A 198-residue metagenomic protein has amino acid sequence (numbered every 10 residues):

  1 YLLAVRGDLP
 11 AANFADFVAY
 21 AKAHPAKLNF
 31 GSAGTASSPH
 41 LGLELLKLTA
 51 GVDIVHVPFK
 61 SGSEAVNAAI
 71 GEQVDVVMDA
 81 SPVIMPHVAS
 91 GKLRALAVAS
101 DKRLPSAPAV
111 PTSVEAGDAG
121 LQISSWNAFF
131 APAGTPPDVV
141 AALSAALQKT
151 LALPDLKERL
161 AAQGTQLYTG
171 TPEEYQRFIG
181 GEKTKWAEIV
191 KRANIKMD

Functional and structural regions predicted by a protein language model:
Y1-E64, S113-E115, W126-R159: Hinge/capping helix and adjacent helix->loop/strand transition within the periplasmic-binding protein
N13, P58, E72-Q73, A80 (+6 more regions): Conserved functional loop/turn residues at catalytic and ligand-binding sites
H24-L28, V52, I70-D79, K92-A95 (+1 more regions): Alpha-to-beta junction loops
L43, A69-I70, V88-G91: Hydrophobic residues within well-ordered alpha-helices
L48-A50, A89, P137-D198: An extracytoplasmic/periplasmic, membrane-proximal ligand-sensing/linker region
V57-N67, A80-V83, E173: Short helix-initiation/N-cap motifs at beta->coil->alpha
F59, M78-D79, V98, I123 (+1 more regions): Short beta-strand and adjacent tight-turn residues that come in two discontinuous sequence segments and form the edges
I84-A152, T184: C-terminal lobe and pocket-closing loops of periplasmic/extracytoplasmic Venus-flytrap solute-binding proteins
